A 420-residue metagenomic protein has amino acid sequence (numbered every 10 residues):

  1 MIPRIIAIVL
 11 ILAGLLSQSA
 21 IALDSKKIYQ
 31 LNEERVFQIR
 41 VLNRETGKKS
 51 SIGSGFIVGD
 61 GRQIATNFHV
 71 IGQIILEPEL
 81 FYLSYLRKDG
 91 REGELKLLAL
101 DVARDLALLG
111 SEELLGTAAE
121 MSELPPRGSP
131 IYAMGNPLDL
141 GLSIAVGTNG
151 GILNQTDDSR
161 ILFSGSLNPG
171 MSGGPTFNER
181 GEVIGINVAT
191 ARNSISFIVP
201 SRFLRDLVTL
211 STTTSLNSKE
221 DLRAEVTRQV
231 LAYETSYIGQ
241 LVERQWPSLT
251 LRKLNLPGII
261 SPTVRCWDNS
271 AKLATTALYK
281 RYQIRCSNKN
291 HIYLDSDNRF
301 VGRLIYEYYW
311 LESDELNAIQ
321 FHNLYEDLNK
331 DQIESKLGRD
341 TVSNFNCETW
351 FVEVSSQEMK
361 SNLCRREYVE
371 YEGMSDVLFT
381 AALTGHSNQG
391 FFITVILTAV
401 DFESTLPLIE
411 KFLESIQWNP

Functional and structural regions predicted by a protein language model:
L23-D24, Q73-I75, T117-R160, N168 (+1 more regions): Flexible, gly/ser-rich surface segments that form the specificity/activation loops bordering the active-site cleft
L23-S25, L42-G61, G93: A conserved glycine-rich beta-strand in the N-terminal activation segment of trypsin-fold
D24-Y29, L95, V183-L254: C-terminal cap/linker of serine protease catalytic domains
I52, G59-V102, R127: Catalytic-histidine neighborhood of serine endopeptidases, predominantly the chymotrypsin-like S1/PA family
F56-I57, S166-I186: Catalytic nucleophile loop of clan PA
S215-C286, L397-P420: N-terminal targeting sequences that direct proteins away from the cytosol to non-cytosolic compartments
R228, C347-P420: Short, well-structured beta-strand
V264-L324: Secretory pathway targeting signatures of secreted, lumenal, and periplasmic proteins
